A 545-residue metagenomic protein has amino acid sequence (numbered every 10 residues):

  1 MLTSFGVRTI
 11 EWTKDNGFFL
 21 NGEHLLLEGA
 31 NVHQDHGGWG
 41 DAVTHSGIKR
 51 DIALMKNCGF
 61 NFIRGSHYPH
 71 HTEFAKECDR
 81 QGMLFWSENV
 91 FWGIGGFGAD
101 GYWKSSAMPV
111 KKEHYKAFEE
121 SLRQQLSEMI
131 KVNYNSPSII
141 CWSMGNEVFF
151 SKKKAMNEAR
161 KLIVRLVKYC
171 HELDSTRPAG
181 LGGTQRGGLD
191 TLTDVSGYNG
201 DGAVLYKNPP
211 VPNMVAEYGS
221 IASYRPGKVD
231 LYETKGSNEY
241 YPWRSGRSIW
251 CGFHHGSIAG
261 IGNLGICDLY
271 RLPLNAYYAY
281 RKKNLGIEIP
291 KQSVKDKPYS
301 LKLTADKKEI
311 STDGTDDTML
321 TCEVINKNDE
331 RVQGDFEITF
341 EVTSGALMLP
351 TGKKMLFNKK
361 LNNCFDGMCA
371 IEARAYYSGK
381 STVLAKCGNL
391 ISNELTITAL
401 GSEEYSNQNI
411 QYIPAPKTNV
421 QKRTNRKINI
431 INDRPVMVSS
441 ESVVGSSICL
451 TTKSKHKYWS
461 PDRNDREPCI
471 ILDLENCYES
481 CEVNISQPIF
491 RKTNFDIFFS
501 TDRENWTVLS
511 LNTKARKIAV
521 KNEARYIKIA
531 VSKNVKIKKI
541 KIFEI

Functional and structural regions predicted by a protein language model:
M1-H70, E77, Q81-F85, Q125 (+3 more regions): Secreted/periplasmic carbohydrate-active enzymes, especially glycoside hydrolases
S4-V195, D201-P209, A222-Y224: Active-site mouth of glycoside hydrolases
R123, P137-S143, F150-M156, R160-L173 (+5 more regions): Substrate-binding clefts and catalytic carboxylate motifs of secreted carbohydrate-active enzymes
M319, K380-T382, E482, A524-K528: Short, conserved beta-strand segments of beta-strand-rich sandwich/propeller modules, principally
I338, A373-A375, C387-N389, L474-N476 (+2 more regions): Non-cytosolic beta-sheet module surface loops
G367-I371, P468-I470, R516-I518: Short strand-edge motifs at loop-to-beta-strand transitions and within beta-strands of extracellular beta-rich domains
E403-S480, S486-F495, F543: Disordered, acidic Ser/Thr/Pro-rich linker "stalks" and the adjacent N-terminal cap of the next globular domain
N464-E467, Q487-I545: Trp- and acidic/polar-enriched beta-sheet ligand-binding modules for extracellular glycan and matrix recognition
